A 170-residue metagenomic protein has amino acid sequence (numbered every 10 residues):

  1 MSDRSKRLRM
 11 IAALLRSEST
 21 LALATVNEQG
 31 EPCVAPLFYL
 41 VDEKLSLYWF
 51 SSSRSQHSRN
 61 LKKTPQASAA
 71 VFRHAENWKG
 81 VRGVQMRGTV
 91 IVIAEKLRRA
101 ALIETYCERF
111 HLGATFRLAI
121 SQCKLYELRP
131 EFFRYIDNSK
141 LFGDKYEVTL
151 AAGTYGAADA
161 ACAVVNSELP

Functional and structural regions predicted by a protein language model:
S2-A22: Short, basic/aromatic recognition patches
S2-D3, V81-P170: Charged, gly/pro-rich active-site loop segments
L15-R16, K62, C107: Alpha-helix boundary recognition
E18-S53, L61, A67-R73, R82: Short beta-strand segments
L45-S46, Q66, T89, F132: Structural motif
S51, S58-R59, A94, D137: Activation segment
S52-S55, S68-R73, I103-A114: Short acidic (Asp/Glu) patches
S55-H57, E76, L141-G143: Short, surface-exposed beta-strand-loop junctions and turns on beta-sheet-rich folds
